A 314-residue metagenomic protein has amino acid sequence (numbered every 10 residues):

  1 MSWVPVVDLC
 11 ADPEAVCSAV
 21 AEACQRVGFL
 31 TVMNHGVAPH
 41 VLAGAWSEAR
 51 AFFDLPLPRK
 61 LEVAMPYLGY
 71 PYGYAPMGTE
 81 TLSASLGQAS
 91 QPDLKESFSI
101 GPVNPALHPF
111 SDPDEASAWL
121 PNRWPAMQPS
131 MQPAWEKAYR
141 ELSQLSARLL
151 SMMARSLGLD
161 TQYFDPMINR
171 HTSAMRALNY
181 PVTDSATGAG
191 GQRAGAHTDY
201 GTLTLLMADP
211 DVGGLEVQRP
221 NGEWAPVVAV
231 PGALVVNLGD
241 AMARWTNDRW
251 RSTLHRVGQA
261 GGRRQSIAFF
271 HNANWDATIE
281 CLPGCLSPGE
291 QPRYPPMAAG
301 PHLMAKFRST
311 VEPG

Functional and structural regions predicted by a protein language model:
M1-G314: Peripheral, non-catalytic segments flanking oxidoreductase cores
